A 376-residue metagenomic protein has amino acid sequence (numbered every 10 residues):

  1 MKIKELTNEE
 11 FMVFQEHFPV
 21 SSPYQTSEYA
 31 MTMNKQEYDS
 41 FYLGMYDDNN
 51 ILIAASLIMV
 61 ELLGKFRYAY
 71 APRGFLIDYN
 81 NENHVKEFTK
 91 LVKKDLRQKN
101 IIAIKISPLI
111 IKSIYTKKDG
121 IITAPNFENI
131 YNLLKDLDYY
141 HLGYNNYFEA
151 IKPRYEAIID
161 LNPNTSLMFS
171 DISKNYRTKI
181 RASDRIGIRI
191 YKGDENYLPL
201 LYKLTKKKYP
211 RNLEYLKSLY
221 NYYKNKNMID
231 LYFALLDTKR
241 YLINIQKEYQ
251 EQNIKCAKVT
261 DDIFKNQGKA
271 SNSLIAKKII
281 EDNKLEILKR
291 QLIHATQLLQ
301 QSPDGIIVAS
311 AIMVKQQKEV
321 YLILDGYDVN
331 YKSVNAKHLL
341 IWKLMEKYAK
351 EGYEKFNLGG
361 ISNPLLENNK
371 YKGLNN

Functional and structural regions predicted by a protein language model:
M1-K2: Extreme N-terminal starter segment of soluble prokaryotic enzymes
E5-N49, A54-K65, Y139-A150, D160-N164 (+1 more regions): A conserved beta-strand-loop-helix scaffold within acyl/acetyltransferase catalytic domains
F66-E149, K315-N376: Acyl-donor binding region in acyl/amide transferases
P153: Active-site neighborhood for divalent-cation/phosphate handling
